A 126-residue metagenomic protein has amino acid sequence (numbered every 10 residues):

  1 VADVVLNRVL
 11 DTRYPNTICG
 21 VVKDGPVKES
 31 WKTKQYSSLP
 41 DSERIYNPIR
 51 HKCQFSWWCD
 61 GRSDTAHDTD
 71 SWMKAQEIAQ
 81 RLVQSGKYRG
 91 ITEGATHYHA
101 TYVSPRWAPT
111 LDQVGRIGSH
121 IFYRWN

Functional and structural regions predicted by a protein language model:
V1-N126: Bacterial extracytoplasmic/cell-wall-associated proteins, especially those involved in peptidoglycan
